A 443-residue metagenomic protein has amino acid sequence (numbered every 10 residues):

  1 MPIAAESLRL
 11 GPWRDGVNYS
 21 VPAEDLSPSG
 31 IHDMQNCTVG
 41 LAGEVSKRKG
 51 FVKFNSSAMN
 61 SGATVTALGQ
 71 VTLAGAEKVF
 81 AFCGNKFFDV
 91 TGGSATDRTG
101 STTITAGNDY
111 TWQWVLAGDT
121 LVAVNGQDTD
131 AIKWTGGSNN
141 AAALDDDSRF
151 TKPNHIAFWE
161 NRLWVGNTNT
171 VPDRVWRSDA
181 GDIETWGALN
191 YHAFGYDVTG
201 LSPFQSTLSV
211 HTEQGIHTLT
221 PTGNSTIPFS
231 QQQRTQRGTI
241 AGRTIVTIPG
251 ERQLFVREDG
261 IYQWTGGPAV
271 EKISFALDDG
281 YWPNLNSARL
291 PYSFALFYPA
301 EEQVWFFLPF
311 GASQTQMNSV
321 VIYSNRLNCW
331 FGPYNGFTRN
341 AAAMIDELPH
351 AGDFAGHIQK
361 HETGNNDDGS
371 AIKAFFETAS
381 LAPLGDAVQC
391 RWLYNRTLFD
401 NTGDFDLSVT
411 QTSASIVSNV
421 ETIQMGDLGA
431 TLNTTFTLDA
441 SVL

Functional and structural regions predicted by a protein language model:
M1-T99, T103-V122, Q236-R252, R257-L443: Beta-sheet repeat architectures centered on beta-propellers
A58-V65, T102-A106, S138-K152, Y191-F194 (+2 more regions): Surface-exposed ligand/attachment interfaces on beta-rich extracellular proteins
T91-S94, T135-S138, A180-D182, P221-N224 (+2 more regions): Short loop/turn segments that connect beta-strands within beta-propeller blades
T111-D146: Hydrophobic or amphipathic alpha-helical targeting/insertion segments
T151-D179: Carboxylate/His-rich catalytic cores and anion/metal-binding grooves
T170, H211, S313-M317: Short, solvent-exposed loop/turn segments at conserved positions within beta-propeller repeat blades
D179-Y191: A short, charged helix-loop
L208-R234: Surface-exposed extracellular loop regions of Gram-negative outer-membrane beta-barrel proteins
